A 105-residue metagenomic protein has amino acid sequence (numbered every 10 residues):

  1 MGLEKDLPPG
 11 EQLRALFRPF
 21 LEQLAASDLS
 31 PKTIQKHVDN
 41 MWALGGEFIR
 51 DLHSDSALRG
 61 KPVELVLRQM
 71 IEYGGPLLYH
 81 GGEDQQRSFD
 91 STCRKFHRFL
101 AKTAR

Functional and structural regions predicted by a protein language model:
M1-L29: Short terminal alpha-helical segments
L29-T103: Non-catalytic DNA-binding core/recognition domains of DNA-processing enzymes
